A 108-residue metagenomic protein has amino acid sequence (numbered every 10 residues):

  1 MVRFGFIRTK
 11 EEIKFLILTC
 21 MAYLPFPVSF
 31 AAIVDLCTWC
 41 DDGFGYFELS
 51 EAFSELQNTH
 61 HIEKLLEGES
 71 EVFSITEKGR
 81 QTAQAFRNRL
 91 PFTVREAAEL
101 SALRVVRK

Functional and structural regions predicted by a protein language model:
M1-F26: Short alpha-helical segments that sit at the start of domains
F15-T19, D35, W39, S54: Contiguous, well-ordered alpha-helical segments that form the cores/surfaces of helical PPI scaffolds
Y23-P27, G43, E69: Residues at alpha-helix boundaries and the short loops/turns that link adjacent helices
F26-C37: Short acidic, hydrophobic short linear motifs in intrinsically disordered regions
G43-N58: Short amphipathic alpha-helical interaction segments
Q57-E67: A short, conserved structural fragment
E69-T76: Minor-groove-contacting beta-hairpin "wing" of winged helix-turn-helix DNA-binding domains
E77-R107: Short, amphipathic alpha-helical interaction segments positioned at domain boundaries
